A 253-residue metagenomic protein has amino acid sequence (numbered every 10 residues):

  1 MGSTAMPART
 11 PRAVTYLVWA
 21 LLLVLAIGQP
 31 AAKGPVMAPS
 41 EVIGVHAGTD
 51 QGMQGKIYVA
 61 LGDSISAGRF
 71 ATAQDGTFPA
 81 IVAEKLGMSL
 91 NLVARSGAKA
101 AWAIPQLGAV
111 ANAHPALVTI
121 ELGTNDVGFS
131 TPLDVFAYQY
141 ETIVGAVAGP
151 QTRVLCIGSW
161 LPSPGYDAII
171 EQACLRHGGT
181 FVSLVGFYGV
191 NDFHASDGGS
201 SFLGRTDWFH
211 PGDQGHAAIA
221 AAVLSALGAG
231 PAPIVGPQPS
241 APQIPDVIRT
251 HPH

Functional and structural regions predicted by a protein language model:
G2-W19: N-terminal Sec-pathway targeting helices
T15-Q29: Hydrophobic membrane-insertion alpha-helices, especially the h-region of bacterial N-terminal signal peptides
G34-S96, L107-N112: Serine-esterase "nucleophile elbow" of acetyl-processing enzymes
I57-G62, S66, S89-A94, A116-L122 (+2 more regions): Structural recognition of the beta-strand scaffold that forms the well-ordered cores of secreted hydrolase catalytic
S64-A67, M88-S89, R95-A101, T124-G128 (+3 more regions): Solvent-exposed loop/turn segments at secondary-structure junctions within structured extracellular/periplasmic domains
A100-Y138: Oxyanion-hole/transition-state-stabilizing segment in secreted/luminal serine hydrolases and related acyltransferases
E121-N125, I143-Q172: Active-site segments of SGNH/GDSL-like serine hydrolases that catalyze O-acetyl group transfer/hydrolysis on lipids
L161-H253: Catalytic His-Asp segment of secreted/periplasmic serine-dependent ester chemistry enzymes
